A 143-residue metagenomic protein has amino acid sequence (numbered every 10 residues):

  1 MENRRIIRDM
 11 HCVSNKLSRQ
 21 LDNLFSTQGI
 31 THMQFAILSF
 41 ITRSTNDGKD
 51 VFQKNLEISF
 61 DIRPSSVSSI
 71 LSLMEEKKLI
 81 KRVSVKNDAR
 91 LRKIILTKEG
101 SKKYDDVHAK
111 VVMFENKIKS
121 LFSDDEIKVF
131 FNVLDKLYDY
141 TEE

Functional and structural regions predicted by a protein language model:
M1, G48, D125-E143: C-terminal regulatory/oligomerization modules of transcriptional regulators
M1-Q28: N-terminal leader segment of winged-helix/HTH proteins
L21-R63: N-terminal helix-turn-helix DNA-binding core of bacterial DNA-binding proteins
N23, L73, K136: Alpha-helical DNA-recognition elements
Q53, L71-S72: Short, hydrophobic-biased segments on the C-terminal half of alpha helices that form "recognition helices"
S72-N132: Charged, amphipathic alpha-helical coiled-coil/dimerization segments
